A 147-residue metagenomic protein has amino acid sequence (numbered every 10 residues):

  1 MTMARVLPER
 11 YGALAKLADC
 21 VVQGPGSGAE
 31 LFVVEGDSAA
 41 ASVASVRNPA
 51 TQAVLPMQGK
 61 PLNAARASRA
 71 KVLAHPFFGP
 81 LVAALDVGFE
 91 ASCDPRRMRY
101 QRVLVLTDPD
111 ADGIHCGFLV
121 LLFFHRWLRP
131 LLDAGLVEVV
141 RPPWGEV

Functional and structural regions predicted by a protein language model:
M1-V147: Conserved phosphate-chemistry cores used by DNA topoisomerases
